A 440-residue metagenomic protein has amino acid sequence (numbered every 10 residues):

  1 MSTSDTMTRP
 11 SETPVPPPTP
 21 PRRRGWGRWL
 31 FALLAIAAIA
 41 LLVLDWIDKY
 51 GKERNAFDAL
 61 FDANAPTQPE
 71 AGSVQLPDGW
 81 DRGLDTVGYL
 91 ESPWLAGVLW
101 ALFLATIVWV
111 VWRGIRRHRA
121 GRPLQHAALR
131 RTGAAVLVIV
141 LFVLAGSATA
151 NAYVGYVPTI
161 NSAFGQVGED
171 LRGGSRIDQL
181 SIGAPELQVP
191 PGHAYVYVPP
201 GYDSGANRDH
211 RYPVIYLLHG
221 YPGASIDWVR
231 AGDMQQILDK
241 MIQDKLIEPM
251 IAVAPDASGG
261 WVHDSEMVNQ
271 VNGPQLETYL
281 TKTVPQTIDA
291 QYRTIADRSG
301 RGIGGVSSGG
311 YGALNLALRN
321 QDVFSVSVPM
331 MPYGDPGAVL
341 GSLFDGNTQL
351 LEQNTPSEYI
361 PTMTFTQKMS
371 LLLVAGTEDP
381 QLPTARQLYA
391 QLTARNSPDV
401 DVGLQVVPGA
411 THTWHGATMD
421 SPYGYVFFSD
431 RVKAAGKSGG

Functional and structural regions predicted by a protein language model:
S2-G440: Non-catalytic cap/lid and distal C-terminal segments of serine-dependent acyl enzymes
